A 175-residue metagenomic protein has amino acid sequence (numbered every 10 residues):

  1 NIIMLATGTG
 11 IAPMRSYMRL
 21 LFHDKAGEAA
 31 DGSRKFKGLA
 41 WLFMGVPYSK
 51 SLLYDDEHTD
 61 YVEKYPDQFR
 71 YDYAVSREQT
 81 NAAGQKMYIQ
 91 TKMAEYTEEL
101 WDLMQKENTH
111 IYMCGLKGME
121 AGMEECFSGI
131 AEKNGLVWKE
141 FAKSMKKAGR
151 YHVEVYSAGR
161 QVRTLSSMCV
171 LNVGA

Functional and structural regions predicted by a protein language model:
N1-I2, E107: A short, charged/proline- and glycine-enriched loop that marks the coil->beta-strand transition at the N-terminal
I2-H23, M119: Active-site beta-strand/loop microenvironment that shapes enzyme catalytic pockets
F22-K25, D31-A175: Reductase modules of NAD(P)H-dependent flavoproteins
